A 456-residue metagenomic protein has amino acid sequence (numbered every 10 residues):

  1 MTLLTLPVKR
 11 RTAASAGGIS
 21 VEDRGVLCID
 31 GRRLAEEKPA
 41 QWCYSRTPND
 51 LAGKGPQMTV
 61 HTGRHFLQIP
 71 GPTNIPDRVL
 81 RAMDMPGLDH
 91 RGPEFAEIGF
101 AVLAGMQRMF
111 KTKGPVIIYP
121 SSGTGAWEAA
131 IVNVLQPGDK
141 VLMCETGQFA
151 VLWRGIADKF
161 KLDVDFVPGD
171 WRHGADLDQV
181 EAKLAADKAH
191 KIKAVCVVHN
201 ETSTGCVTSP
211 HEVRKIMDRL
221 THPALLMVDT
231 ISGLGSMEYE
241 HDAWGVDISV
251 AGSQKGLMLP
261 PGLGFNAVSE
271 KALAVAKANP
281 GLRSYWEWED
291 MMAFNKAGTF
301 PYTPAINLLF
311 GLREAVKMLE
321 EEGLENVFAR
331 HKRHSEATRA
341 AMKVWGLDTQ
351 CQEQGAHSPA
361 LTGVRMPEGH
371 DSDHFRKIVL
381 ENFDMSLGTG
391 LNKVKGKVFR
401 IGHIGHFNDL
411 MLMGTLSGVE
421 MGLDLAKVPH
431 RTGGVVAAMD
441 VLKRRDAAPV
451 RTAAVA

Functional and structural regions predicted by a protein language model:
Y44, K54-P86, R445, P449-A456: N-terminal glycine-rich, Lys/His-bearing helix-loop that initiates the first secondary-structure elements of many
Q57, K393, K397-A456: PLP-dependent enzyme catalytic core of the Aspartate aminotransferase-like
R64-P120, T124: A glycine-/small-polar-enriched, mobile loop at the entrance of the PLP active site in fold-type I
N74-I75, Q254-V344: Active-site C-terminal subdomain of aminotransferase-like
K113-L142, T146, A150-R154: Conserved beta-loop-alpha segment that forms the PLP phosphate-binding cup at the N-terminus of a helix
A175-G235, I248: Active-site phosphate-binding strand-loop segment of PLP-dependent enzymes
D242-Q254: Conserved active-site segment immediately N-terminal to the catalytic lysine that forms the internal aldimine
D348-N382: Conserved PLP-binding catalytic core of the aspartate aminotransferase-like
